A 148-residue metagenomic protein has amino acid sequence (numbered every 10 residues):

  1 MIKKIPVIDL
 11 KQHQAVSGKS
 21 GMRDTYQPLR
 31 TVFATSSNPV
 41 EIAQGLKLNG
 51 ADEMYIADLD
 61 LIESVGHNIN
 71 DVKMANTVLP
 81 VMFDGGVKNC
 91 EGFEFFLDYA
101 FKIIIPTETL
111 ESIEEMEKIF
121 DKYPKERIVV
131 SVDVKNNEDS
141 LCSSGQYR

Functional and structural regions predicted by a protein language model:
K3-K11, M54-I56, V81-G85, I103-I105 (+1 more regions): Hydrophobic faces of well-ordered beta-strands that scaffold small-molecule active sites in alpha/beta enzyme cores
I8-S17, G45-Y55: N-terminal glycine-rich anion-binding loops that anchor highly charged ligand groups
L10-H13, S17-Q27, L97-R148: Conserved anion-binding
M22-Q44: Short catalytic helix/loop segments, enriched in acidic residues and glycine and frequently bearing histidine
I42-K47, V72-K73, F93, I113-F120: Generic structural signal for well-ordered alpha-helices, preferentially at hydrophobic/aromatic core positions
A51-N70, T107: Glycine-rich, proline-tolerant flexible connector loops at the mouths of alpha/beta enzymes
G66-K73, G145-R148: Charged helix-capping and loop-helix junction motifs
T77-I103, K118: Catalytic cores of alpha/beta
